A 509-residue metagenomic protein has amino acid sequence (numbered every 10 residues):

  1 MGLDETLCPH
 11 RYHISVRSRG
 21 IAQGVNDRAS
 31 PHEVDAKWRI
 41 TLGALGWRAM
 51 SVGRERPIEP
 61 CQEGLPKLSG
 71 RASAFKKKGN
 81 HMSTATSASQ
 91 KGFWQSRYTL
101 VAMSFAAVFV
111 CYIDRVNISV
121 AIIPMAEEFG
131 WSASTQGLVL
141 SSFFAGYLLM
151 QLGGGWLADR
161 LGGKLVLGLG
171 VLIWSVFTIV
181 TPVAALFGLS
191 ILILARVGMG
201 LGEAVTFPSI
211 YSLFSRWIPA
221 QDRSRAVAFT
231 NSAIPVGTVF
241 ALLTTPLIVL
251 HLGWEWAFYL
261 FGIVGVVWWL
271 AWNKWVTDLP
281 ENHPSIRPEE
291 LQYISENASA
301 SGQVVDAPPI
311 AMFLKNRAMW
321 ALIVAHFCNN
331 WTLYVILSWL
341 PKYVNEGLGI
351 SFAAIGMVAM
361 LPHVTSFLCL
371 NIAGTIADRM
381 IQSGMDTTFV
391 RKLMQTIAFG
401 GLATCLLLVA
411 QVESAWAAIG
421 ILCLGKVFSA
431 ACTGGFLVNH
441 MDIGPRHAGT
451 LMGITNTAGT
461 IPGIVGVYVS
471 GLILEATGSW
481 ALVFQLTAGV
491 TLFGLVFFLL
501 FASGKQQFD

Functional and structural regions predicted by a protein language model:
M82-V116: Cytosolic juxtamembrane N-terminal segment immediately preceding the first transmembrane helix of multi-pass
I118-S119, N316-N371, T433: Extracytoplasmic gate region of multi-pass secondary transporters
S141-G155, M360-A373: Central cavity-lining transmembrane alpha-helices of secondary-active solute carriers, predominantly the Major
L172-L186, G400-E413: C-terminal ends and interior cores of transmembrane alpha-helices in multi-pass membrane transporters/permeases
F177, S190-V205, C405, A417-C432: Hydrophobic core of transmembrane alpha-helices in multi-pass small-molecule transporters, especially MFS/SLC-type
A195-I234: Cytoplasmic helix-loop-helix junction between adjacent transmembrane helices in 12-TM secondary transporters
I234-W275, P280-H283: Helix-loop-helix hairpin linking two adjacent transmembrane segments in secondary transporters
L250-I263, S351, V390-L393, L472-V490: A membrane-interface helix-boundary motif in multi-pass transporters
